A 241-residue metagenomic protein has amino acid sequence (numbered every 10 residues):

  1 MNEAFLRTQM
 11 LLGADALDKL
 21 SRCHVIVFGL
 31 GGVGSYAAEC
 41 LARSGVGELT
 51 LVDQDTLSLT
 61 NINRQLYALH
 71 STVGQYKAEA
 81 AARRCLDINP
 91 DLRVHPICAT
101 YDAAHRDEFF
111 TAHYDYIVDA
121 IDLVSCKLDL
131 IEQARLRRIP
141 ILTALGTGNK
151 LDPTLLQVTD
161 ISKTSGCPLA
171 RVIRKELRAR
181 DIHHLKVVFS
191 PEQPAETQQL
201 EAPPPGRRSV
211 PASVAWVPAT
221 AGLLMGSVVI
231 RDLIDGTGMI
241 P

Functional and structural regions predicted by a protein language model:
M1-I26: N-terminal charged helix/coil linker that caps or initiates catalytic domains
S21, F110-H113, I121-C126, L136 (+3 more regions): Glycine-rich phosphate/adenylate-binding loop
V27-G29, V52: Conserved N-terminal Rossmann-fold NAD(P)-binding element of oxidoreductases
V33: Hydrophobic/small residue at the entry helix of a nucleotide-binding pocket
A42-E48, L136: Conserved S-adenosyl-L-methionine
V46, L51-N89: Glycine-rich phosphate-binding loop and adjoining beta1-alpha1-beta2 segment of Rossmann-like nucleotide-binding folds
I97-R106: Conserved SAM/SAH-binding loop
